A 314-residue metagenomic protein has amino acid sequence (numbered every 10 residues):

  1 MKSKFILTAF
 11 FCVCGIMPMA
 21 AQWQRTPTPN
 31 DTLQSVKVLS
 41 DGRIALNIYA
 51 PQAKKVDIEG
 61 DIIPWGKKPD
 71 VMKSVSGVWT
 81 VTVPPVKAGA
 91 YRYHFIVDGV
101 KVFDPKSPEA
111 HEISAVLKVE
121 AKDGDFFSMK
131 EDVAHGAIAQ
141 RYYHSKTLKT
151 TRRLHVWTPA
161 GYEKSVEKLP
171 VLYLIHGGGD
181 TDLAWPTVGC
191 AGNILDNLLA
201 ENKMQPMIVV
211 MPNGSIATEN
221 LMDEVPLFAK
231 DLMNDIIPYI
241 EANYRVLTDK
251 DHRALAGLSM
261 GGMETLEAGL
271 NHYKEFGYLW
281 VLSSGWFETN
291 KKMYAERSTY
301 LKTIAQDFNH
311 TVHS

Functional and structural regions predicted by a protein language model:
M1-Q24: Bacterial Sec-dependent N-terminal signal peptides
I6-T8, P29, L301: General helical structural elements
Q22-R25, T32, V38-K68, K73-S314: Non-catalytic cap/lid and distal C-terminal segments of serine-dependent acyl enzymes
